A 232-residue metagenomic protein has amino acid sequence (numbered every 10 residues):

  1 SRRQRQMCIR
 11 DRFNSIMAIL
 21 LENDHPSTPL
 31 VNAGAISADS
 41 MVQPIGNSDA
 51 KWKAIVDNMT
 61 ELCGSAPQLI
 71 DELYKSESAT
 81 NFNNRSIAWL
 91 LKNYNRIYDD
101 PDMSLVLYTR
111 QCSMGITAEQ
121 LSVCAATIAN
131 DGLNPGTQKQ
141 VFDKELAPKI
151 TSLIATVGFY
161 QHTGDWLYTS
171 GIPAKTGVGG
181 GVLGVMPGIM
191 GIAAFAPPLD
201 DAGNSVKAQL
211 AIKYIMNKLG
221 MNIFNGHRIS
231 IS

Functional and structural regions predicted by a protein language model:
S1-I9: Single conserved hydrophobic/aromatic residue that forms the stacking wall/gate of nucleotide- or nucleobase-binding
R3, D39-P44, A126-N130, N217: Short glycine/serine- and small hydrophobic-enriched flexible loop segments
R10-E22, M59-P67, G115, E145-Y160 (+1 more regions): Short, mixed-charge aromatic SLiMs
R10-S76, T80-R85, L90: Conserved catalytic neighborhood of penicillin-recognizing serine enzymes
E22-D24, L107-Q111, V178: Active-site-adjacent structural elements in folded domains
P29, A33-I36, A50, A54 (+7 more regions): Conserved active-site and cofactor/substrate-binding residues in soluble primary-metabolism enzymes
L69-T137, V141: Active-site-proximal helix/loop microenvironment of the serine DD-peptidase/beta-lactamase transpeptidase fold
A129-S232: Structured C-terminal helix/loop/strand segments within mature extracytoplasmic catalytic/sensor domains
